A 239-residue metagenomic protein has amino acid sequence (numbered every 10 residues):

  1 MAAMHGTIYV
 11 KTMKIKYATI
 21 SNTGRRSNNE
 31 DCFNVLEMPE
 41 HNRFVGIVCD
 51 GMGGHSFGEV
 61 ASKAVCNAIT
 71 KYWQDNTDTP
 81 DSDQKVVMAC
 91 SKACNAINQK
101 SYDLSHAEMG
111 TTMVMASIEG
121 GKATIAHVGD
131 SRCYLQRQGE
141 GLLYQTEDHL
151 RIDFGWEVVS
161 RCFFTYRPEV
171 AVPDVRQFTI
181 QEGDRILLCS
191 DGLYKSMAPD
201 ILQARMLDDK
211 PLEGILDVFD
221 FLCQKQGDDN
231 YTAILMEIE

Functional and structural regions predicted by a protein language model:
A2-E239: PP2C/PPM-type serine/threonine phosphatase catalytic domain
